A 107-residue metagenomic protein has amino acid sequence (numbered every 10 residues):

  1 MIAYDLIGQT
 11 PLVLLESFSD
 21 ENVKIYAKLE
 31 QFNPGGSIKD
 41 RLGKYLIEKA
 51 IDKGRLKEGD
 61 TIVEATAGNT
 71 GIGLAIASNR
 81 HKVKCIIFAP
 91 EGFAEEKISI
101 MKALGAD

Functional and structural regions predicted by a protein language model:
M1-D107: PLP-dependent amino-acid enzyme catalytic core
